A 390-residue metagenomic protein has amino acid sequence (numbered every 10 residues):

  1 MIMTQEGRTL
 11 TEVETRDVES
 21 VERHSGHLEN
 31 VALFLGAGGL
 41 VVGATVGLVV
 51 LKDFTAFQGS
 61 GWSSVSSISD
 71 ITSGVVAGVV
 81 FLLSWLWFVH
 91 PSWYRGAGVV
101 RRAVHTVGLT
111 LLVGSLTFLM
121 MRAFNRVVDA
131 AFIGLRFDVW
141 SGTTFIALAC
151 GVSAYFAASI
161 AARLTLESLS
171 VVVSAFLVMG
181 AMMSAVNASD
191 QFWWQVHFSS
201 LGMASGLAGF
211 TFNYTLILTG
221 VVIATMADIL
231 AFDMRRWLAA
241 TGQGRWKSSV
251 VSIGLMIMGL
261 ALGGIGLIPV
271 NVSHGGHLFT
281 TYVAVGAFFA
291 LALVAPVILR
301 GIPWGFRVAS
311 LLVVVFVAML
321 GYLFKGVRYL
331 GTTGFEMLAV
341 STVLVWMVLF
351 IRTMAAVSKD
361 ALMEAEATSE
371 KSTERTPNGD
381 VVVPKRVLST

Functional and structural regions predicted by a protein language model:
M1-L83, S389-T390: N-terminal signal-anchor module of multipass membrane proteins
T4, T11, P303-T390: Terminal transmembrane helical module of multi-pass membrane proteins
D17-N30, V49-W62, L82-A103, A158-S168 (+6 more regions): Juxtamembrane membrane-water interface segments of multi-pass membrane proteins, especially cytoplasmic-side
S64-I71, S200-Y214: Short aromatic-rich membrane-water interface segments that cap or initiate transmembrane helices in multi-pass membrane
I71-W85, L111-F118, T143-F156, L177 (+4 more regions): Hydrophobic cores of alpha-helical transmembrane segments in multi-pass inner/ER membrane proteins, independent
R95-L112, L116-F210: Membrane-interface helix-loop-helix junctions at boundaries between adjacent transmembrane segments
L135-L148, P269-L330: Alpha-helical transmembrane segments of multi-pass integral membrane proteins, characterized by long hydrophobic
S205-L218, A240-G254: Membrane-water interface at loop-to-transmembrane-helix junctions
